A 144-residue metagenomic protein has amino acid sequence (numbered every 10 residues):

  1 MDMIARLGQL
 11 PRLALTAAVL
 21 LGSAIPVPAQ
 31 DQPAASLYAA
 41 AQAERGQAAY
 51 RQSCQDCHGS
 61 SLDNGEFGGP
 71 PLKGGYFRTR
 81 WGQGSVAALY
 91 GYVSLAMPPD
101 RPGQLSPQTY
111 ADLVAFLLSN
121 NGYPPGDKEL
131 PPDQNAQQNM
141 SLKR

Functional and structural regions predicted by a protein language model:
M1-Q9: N-terminal secretory signal peptides that target proteins for export/translocation
R12-S23: Bacterial N-terminal signal peptides
V27-A49: Electrostatic cytochrome c docking/interface patches
P33, P102-R144: Flexible coil segments in periplasmic/lumen-exposed cytochrome c-class electron-transfer proteins
A40, S61-Y92: Gly/Gly-Pro-rich "capping" loops immediately C-terminal to redox-active cysteine motifs in periplasmic/lumenal
G46, Y50-S61, L113, L117: The canonical Cys-X-X-Cys-His
